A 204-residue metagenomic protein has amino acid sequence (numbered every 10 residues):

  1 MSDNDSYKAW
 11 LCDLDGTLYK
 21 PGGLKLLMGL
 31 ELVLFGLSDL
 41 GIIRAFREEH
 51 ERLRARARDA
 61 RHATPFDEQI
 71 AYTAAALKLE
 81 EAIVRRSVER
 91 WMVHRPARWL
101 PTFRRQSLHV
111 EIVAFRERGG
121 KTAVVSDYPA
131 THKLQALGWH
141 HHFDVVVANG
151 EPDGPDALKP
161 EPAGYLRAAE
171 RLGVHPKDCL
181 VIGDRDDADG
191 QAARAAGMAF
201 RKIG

Functional and structural regions predicted by a protein language model:
M1-E51: Active-site neighborhood of HAD-like aspartate-dependent phosphohydrolases
S2-D5, R118-G120, L172-D178: Glycine-rich phosphate-binding loop signature in dinucleotide/nucleotide-binding domains
D13-L14, V125, I182: Short hydrophobic segments within beta-strands
R47-V93: A metal-dependent, Asp-based hydrolase signature
E81-A123: Short, acidic loop-to-helix structural element flanking the phosphoryl-transfer center in phosphate-processing enzymes
P129-L180, A188: Substrate-recognition "cap/lid" segment bordering the active-site pocket of phosphatases
K177-G204: Acidic, Mg2+-coordinating phosphoryl-transfer loop and its flanking beta/alpha structural elements, shared across
